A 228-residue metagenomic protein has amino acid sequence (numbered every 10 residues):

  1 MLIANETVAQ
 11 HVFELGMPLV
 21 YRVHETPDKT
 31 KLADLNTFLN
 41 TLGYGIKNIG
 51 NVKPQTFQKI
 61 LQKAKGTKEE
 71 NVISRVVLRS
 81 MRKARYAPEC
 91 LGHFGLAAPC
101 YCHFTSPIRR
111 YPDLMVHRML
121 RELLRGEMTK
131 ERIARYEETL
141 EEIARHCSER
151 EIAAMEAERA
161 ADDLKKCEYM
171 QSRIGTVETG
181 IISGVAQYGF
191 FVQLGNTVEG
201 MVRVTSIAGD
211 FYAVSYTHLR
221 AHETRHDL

Functional and structural regions predicted by a protein language model:
L2, T7, E25, T30 (+1 more regions): Structured C-terminal cores of nucleic-acid metabolism proteins
V12-E25, M128-T129: Short, glycine/acidic-rich hinge or "gate" loops at secondary-structure transitions that mediate conformational
